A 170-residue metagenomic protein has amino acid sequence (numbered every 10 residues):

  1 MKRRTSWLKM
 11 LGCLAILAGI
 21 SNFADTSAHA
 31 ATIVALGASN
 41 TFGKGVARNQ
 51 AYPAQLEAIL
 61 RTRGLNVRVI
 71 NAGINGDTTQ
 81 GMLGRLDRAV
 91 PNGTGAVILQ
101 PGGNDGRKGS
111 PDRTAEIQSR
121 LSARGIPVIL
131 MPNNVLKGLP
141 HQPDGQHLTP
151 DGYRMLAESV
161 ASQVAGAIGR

Functional and structural regions predicted by a protein language model:
M1-T26: Twin-arginine (Tat) signal peptide motif
W7, A47, K108: A short glycine-/small-residue-rich loop at the edge of a beta-strand within enzyme catalytic domains
S21-V34, R63, G169: Polybasic, low-complexity, intrinsically disordered segments
A31-V46: Catalytic nucleophile-elbow at a beta strand-turn-alpha helix junction centered on a G-D-S/GDSL motif, marking
N40, K44, A72, Q146: Flexible, active-site-adjacent loop/turn segments at secondary-structure boundaries
Q50-A51: Short Gly/aromatic-enriched secondary-structure transition segments
A54-R68, I74-R170: Alpha-helical cap/lid subdomain in secreted, periplasmic, or secretory-pathway luminal O-acyl-processing enzymes
